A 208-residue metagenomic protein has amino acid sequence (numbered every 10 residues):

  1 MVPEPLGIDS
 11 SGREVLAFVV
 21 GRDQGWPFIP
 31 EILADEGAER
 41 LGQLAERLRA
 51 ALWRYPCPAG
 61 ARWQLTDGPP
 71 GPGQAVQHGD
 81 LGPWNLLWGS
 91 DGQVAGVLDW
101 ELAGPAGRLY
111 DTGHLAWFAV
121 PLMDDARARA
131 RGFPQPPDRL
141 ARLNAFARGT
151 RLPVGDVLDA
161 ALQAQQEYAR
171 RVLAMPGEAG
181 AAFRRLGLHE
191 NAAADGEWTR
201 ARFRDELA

Functional and structural regions predicted by a protein language model:
M1-H78, G89-D91: ATP-binding pocket architecture of kinase catalytic cores
P5, D67-D111, P121: Active-site acidic catalytic loop and adjacent metal/ATP-binding pocket of ATP-dependent phosphoryl transfer enzymes
P27-I32, G104-A106, D125-R129: Short, polar/flexible loop-turn hinges at active-site or ligand-entry regions and domain interfaces
R47-P58, P83-L87, A103, F118-P121 (+1 more regions): Alpha-helix capping at helix-to-loop junctions
G96, G107, L122-R127, L152-D156: Short, structured loop/turn "capping" segments at alpha-beta junctions
T112-T150, Q166-P176: Active-site activation/catalytic loop segments of kinase-like enzymes and analogous catalytic loops in related
Y168-A208: ATP/Mg2+ or Mg2+-diphosphate-binding catalytic cores that bind nucleotide phosphates or diphosphates via glycine-rich
